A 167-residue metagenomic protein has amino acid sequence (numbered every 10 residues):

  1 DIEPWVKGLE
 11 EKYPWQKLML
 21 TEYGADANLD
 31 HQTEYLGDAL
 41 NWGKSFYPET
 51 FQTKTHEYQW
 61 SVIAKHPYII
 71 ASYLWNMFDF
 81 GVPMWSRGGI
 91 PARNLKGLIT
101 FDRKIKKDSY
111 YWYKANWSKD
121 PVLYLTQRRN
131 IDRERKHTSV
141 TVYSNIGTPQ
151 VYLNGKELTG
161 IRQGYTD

Functional and structural regions predicted by a protein language model:
D1-D167: Extended substrate-binding grooves/exosites of carbohydrate-active enzymes
